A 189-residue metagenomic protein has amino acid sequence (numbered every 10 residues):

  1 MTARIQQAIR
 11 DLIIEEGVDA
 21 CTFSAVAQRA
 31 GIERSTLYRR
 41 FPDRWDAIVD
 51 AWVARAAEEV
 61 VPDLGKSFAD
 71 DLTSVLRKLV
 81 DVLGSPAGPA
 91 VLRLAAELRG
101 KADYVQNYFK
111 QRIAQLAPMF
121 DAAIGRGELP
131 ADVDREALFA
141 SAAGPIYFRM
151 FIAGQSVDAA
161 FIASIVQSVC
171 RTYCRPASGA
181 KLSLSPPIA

Functional and structural regions predicted by a protein language model:
M1-R29, S35, D46: Basic, helix-initiating cap at the start of DNA-binding domains
F23, W52-E59: Short, basic, alpha-helical segments at the C-terminal edge of helix-turn-helix-like DNA-binding modules
D46, A51-W52, D81-D103: Amphipathic alpha-helical segments used for helix-helix packing
V60-A87, L138: Hydrophobic alpha-helical connector segments
D70, S74, D81, A114 (+2 more regions): C-terminal peripheral helix-coil segments that are non-catalytic and often amphipathic
D81-V82, K101-R126, R135-A137: Amphipathic alpha-helical packing segments from all-alpha helical-bundle domains
A131-I152, I162-V169: Hydrophobic alpha-helical segments that form the core of small-molecule binding pockets and/or dimer interfaces
